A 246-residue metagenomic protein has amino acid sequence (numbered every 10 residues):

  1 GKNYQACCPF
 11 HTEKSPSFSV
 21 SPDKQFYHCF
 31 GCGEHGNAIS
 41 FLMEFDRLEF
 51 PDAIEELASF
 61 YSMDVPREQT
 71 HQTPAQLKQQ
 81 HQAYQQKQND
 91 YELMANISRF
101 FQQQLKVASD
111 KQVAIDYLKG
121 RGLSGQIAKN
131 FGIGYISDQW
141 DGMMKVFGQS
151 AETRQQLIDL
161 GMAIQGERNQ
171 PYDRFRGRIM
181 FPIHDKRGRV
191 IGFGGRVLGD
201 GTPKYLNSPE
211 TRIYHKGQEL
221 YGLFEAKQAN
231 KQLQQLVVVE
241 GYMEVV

Functional and structural regions predicted by a protein language model:
G1-Q155, D159, S208: Non-catalytic accessory segments of DNA primases and related replication-initiation nucleases
A75-I97, D116, S137-V246: Phosphate-handling DNA/RNA-contact segment within nucleic-acid enzymes
